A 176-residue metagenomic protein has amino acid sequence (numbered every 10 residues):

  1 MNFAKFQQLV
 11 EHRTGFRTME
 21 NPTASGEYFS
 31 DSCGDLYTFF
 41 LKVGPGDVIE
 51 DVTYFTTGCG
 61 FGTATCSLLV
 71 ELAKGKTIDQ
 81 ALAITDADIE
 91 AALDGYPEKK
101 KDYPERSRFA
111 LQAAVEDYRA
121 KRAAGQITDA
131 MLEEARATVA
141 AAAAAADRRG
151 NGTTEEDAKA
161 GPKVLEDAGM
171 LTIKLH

Functional and structural regions predicted by a protein language model:
M1-M19, S25-G26, D79, D86-H176: C-terminal binding/interaction regions
R13-G46: Structured beta-strand/loop patches that form or line metal/cofactor-binding pockets in enzymes
D31-S32, G44, V48-E105: Active-site- and interface-proximal helix/loop "cap" or "latch" segments in soluble metabolic and energy-transducing
